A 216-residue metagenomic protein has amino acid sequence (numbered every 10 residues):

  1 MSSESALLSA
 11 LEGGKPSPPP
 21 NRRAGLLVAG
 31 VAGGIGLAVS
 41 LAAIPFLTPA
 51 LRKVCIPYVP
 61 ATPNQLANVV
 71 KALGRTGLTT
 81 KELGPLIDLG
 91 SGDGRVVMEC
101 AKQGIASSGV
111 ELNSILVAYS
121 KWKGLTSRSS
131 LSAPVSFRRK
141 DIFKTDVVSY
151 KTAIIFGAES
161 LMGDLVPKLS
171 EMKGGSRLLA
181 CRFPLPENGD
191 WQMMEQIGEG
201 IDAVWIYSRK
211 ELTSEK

Functional and structural regions predicted by a protein language model:
S2-G84: S-adenosyl-L-methionine
G90: Conserved S-adenosyl-L-methionine
D93-I105: Conserved SAM-binding loop of SAM-dependent methyltransferases across substrates and taxa, primarily the Class I
A106-E111: Conserved SAM-binding motif I beta-strand of class I
A118-V148: S-adenosyl-L-methionine
V148-D164: A short SAM/SAH-binding and catalytic strip from SAM-dependent methyltransferases
L161-K216: C-terminal substrate-binding/active-site "lid" region of AdoMet-derived donor-dependent transferases
